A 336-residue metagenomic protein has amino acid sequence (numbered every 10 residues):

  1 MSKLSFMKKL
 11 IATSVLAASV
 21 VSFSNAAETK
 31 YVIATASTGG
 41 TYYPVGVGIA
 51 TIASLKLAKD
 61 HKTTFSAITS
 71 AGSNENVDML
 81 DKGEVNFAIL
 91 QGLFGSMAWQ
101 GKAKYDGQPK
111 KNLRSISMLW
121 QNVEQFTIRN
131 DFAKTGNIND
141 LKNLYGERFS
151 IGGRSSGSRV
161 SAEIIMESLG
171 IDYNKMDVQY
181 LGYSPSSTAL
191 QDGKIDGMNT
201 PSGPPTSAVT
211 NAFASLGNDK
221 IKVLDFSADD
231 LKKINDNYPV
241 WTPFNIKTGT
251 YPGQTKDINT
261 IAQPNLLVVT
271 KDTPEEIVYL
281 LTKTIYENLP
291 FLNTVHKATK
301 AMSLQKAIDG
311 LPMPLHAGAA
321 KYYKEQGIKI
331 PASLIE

Functional and structural regions predicted by a protein language model:
M1-A12: Bacterial N-terminal signal peptides that target proteins for export
V21-A27: Sec/Tat signal peptide C-region and signal peptidase I cleavage site
K30-K59, S66, N122-D192, D309 (+1 more regions): Bilobed "Venus flytrap"/periplasmic-binding protein-like clamshell domains and structurally analogous long
A50, L55, S66-G107, F126 (+2 more regions): Pocket-flanking alpha-helical
V77, N86, K175-D236, A320: Ligand-binding pocket segment of bilobal, Venus flytrap-like solute-binding proteins
G107-E124, T250-I258: A structural signal for short loop-to-beta-strand junctions that line the ligand-binding cleft of periplasmic/secreted
P185, S202-N218, V223-D225, E276-E336: An extracytoplasmic/periplasmic, membrane-proximal ligand-sensing/linker region
I221-L280, Y322, I330-L334: C-terminal lobe and pocket-closing loops of periplasmic/extracytoplasmic Venus-flytrap solute-binding proteins
